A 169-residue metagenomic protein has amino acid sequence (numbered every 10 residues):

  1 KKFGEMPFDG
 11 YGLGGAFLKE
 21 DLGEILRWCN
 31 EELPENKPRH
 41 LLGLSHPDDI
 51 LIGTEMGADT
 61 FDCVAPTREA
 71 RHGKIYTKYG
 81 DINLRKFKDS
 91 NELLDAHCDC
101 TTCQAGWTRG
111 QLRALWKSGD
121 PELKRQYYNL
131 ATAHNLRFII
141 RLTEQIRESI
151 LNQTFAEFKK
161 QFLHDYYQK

Functional and structural regions predicted by a protein language model:
K1-D95: Glycine-rich phosphate/ribose-binding loops and adjacent secondary-structure elements that form binding surfaces
H97-K169: C-terminal extensions of enzymes
